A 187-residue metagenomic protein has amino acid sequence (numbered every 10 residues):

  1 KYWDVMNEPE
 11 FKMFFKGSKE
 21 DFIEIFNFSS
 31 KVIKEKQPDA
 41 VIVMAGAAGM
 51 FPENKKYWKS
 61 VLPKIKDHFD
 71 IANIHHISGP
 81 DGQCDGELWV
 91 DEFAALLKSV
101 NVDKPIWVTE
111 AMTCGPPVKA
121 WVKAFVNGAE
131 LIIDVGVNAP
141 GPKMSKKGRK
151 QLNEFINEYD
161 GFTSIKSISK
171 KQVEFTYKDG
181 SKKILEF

Functional and structural regions predicted by a protein language model:
K1-F69, H75-A95, S99, G115-V122: Active-site cleft segment of glycoside hydrolase catalytic domains centered on the general acid/base Glu
Q37, N101, N157-D160: Secondary-structure transition/hinge residues
A45, T109, D134-V135: Generic beta-sheet signal
H68, V102, N127-G128: Short, structured coil segments at secondary-structure junctions
N73, W107-E110: Active-site neighborhood of phospho(di)ester-bond hydrolases with catalytic His/Asp-centered motifs
T113-F187: Aromatic- and carboxylate-lined catalytic core of secreted/periplasmic carbohydrate-active enzymes
